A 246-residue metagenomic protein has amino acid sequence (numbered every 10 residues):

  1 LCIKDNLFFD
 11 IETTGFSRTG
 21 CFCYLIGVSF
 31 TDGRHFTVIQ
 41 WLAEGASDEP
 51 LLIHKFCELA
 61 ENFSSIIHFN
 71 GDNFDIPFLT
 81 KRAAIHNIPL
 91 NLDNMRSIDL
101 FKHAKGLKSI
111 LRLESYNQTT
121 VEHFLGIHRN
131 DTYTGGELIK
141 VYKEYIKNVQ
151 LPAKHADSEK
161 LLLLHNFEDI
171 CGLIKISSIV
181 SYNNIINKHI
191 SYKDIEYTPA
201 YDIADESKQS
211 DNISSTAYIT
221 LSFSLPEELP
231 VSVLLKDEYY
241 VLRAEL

Functional and structural regions predicted by a protein language model:
L1-F9, T14-C21, T31-L246: DEDD superfamily 3′-5′ metal-dependent exonuclease/proofreading module
I26-V28: Short beta-strand scaffold segments in enzyme catalytic cores
